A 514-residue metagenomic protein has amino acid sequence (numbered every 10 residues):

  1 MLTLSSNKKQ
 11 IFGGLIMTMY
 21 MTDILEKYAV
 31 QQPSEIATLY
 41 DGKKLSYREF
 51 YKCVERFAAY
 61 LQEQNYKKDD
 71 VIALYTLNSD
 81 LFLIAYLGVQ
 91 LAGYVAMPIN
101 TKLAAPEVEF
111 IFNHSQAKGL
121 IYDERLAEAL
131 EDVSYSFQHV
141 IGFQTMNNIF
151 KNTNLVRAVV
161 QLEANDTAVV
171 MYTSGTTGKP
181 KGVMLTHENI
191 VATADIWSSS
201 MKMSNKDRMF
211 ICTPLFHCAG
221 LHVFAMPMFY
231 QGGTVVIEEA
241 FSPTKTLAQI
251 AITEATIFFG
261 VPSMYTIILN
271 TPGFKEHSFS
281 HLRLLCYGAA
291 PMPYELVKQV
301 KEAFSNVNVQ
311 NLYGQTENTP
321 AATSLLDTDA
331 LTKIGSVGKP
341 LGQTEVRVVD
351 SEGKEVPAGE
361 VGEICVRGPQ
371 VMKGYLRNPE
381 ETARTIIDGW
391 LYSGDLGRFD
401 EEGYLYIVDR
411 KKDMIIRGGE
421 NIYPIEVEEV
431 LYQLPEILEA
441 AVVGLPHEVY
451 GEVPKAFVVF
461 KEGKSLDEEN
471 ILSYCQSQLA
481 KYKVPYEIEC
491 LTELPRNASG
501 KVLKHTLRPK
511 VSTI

Functional and structural regions predicted by a protein language model:
T18, S34, N154-Y172, K179 (+1 more regions): Conserved pre-ATP/AMP-binding loop-to-beta segment of ANL
E26, S34-S79, L83-L87, A104-E109: Conserved AMP-binding/adenylate-forming core of the ANL superfamily
S46-R48, A168-A192: Conserved AMP-binding A3 loop
L103, L120, I250, F258 (+6 more regions): AMP-binding/adenylate-forming catalytic core of the ANL superfamily
R125-N165: ANL superfamily adenylate-forming
V191-R208, F216-I257, T271: Conserved AMP-binding/adenylation subdomain of ANL enzymes
A255-G260, L269-T332, E345: Gly/Ser/Thr-rich phosphate-binding loop
K339-Q343, K354-T385, E420-I422: Conserved ATP/PPi-binding loop(s) of AMP-dependent carboxylate-activating enzymes
